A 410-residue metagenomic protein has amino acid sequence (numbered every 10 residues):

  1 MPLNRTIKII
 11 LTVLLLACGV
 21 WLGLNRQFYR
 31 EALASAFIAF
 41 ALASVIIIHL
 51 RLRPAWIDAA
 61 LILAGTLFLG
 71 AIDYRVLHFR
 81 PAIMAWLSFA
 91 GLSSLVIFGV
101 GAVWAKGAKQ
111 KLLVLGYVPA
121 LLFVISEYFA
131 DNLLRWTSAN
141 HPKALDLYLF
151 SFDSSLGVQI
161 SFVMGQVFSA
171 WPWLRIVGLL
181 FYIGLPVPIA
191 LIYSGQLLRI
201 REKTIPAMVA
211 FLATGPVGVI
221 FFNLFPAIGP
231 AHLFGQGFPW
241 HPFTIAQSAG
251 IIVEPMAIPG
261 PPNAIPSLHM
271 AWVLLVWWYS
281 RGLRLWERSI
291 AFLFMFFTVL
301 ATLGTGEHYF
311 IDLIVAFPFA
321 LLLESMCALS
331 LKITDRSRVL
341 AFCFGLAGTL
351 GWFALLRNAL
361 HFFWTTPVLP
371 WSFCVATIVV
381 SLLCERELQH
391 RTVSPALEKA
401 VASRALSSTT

Functional and structural regions predicted by a protein language model:
P2-T12, H49-T66, K111-Y117, T204-F211 (+3 more regions): Membrane-interfacial loop-to-transmembrane alpha-helix junctions, especially the N-terminal start
C18-F28, L69-P81, V103-A105, G351-W364: Juxtamembrane "helix-exit" motif on the non-cytosolic side of transmembrane helices
A55-L92, G116-I189, T392-T410: N-terminal transmembrane-helix/juxtamembrane module of multi-pass inner/ER membrane proteins
L113-L121, A190-F225, L233-F234, I290-M295: Interfacial segments of alpha-helical transmembrane regions
L174-P188, P259-Y279, F310, I314: Membrane-interface loop-to-helix entry segments
I192-Q196, M270-R288, P318-S330: Membrane-interfacial alpha-helical segments at the cytosolic side of multi-pass membrane proteins
V219-R288: Membrane-interfacial catalytic/cofactor-binding modules of polytopic membrane enzymes
F342-L406: Transmembrane helical bundles and short interhelical boundary loops of multi-pass, membrane-embedded
